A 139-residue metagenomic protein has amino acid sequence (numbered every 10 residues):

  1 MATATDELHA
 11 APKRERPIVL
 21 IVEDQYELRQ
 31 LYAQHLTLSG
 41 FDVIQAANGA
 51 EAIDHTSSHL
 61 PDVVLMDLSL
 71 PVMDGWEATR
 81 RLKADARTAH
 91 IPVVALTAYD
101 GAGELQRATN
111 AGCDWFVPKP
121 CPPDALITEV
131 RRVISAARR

Functional and structural regions predicted by a protein language model:
M1-L20, D124-R139: Non-catalytic signal-transmission and effector/linker regions of two-component phosphorelay proteins
E23: Conserved acidic carboxylate
Q30-L38: Charged docking surfaces used in two-component/phosphorelay signaling
Q45-V63: Acidic, metal-coordinating helix/loop segments flanking the phosphotransfer/catalytic sites of two-component signaling
D67, T97: Active-site residues of response regulator receiver
P71, A89, G101: The feature encodes the CheY-like receiver
P118-K119: A Lys-centered signature of the CheY-like receiver
